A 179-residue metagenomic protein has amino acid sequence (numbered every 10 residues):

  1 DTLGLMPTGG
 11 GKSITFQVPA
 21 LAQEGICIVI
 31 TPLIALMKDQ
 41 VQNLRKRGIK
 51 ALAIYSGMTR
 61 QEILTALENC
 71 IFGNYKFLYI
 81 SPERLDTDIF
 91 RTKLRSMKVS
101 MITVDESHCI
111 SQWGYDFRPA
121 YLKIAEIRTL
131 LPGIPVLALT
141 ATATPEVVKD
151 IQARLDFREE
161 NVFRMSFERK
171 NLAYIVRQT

Functional and structural regions predicted by a protein language model:
D1-Q17, I28-I30: Walker A/P-loop
Q17, M58-M101, C109-Y115: Conserved helix/coil segment N-terminal to the catalytic DExD/H
A20-A22, L44-K46, E68-G73, T92-M97 (+3 more regions): Conserved catalytic network of the ASCE P-loop NTPase/AAA+ motor domain
G25-I28, K50, N74-L78, K98-M101 (+1 more regions): Loop/turn-to-beta-strand initiation segments
G25-R47, S56-M58, E62, S81-R84 (+1 more regions): Conserved Walker A/P-loop ATP-binding site and its immediately adjacent core in helicase/helicase-like ATPase domains
G48-M58, E159-M165: Conserved RecA-like helicase motor-core motifs
R95-V104, H108-M165: Post-DEXD/H (motif II) to motif III coupling segment of the RecA-like Helicase ATP-binding lobe
I175-T179: Conserved interdomain hinge at the start of the Helicase C-terminal
